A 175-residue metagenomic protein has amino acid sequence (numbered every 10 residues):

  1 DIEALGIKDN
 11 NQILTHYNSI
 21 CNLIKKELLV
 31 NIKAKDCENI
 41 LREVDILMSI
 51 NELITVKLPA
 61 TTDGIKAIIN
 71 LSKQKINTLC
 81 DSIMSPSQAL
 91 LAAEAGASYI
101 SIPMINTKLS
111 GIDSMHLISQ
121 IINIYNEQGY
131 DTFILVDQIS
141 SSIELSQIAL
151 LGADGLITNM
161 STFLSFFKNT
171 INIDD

Functional and structural regions predicted by a protein language model:
D1-L5, S82, S98-S110, L151-N172: Glycine-rich phosphate-binding active-site loops on the catalytic face of alpha/beta enzymes
D1-Q74, M104: Active-site beta->alpha loop and helix N-cap motifs at the rims of alpha/beta catalytic domains
K8-T15, N39, M84, L109-L117: Alpha-helix N-cap and loop-to-helix initiation/capping positions
K25, I50-I54, N70-L79, E94-S101 (+1 more regions): Glycine-enriched alpha-helix->loop->beta-strand junction motifs that scaffold or abut catalytic
K33-E38, L58-T62, C80-P86, F133-I143: Glycine-rich beta-to-alpha transition loops that act as phosphate-gripper elements at the mouths of alpha/beta enzyme
N39-E43, A67, S85-A95, S140-D154: Catalytic cores of alpha/beta
T62, G96, S110-Q128: Short loop-to-alpha-helix "cap/lid" segments that border enzyme active sites across diverse enzyme classes
Y125-D175: C-terminal alpha-helical cap/extension of soluble enzyme domains
